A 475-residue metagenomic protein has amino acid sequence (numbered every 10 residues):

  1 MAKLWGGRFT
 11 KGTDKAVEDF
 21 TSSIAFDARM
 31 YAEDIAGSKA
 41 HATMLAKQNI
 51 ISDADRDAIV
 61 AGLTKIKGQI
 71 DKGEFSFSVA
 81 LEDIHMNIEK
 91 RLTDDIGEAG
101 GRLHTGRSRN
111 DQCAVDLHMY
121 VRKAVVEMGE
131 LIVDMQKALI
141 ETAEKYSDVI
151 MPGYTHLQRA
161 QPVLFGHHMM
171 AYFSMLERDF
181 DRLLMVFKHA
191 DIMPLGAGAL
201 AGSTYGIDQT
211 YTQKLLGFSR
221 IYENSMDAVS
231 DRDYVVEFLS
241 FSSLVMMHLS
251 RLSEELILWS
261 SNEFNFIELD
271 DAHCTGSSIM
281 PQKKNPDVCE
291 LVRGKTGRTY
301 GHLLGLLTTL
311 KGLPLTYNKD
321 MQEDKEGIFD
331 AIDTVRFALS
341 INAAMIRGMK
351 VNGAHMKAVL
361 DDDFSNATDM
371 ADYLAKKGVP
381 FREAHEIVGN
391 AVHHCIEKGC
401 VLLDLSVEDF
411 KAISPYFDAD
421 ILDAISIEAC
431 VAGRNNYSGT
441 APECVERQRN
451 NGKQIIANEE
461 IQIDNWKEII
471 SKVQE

Functional and structural regions predicted by a protein language model:
M1-G202, I207-Y211, T275-G276, D287 (+3 more regions): A helix-coil-helix interface module used to build multimeric assemblies and to scaffold catalytic/cofactor sites
M1-G37, E98-A99, M280-E475: Glycine-rich cofactor/substrate-binding loops
S38, H85, E89, V235-F238 (+2 more regions): Short runs of predominantly hydrophobic/aromatic residues within well-ordered alpha helices that form helix-helix
H41, G62-Q69, R91, D95 (+16 more regions): Generic, well-ordered alpha-helical scaffold segments in large soluble proteins
I50-I51, F75, F264-N265, P380 (+1 more regions): Conserved hydrophobic residue
H118-V125, G129, E144, P152 (+3 more regions): Charged, flexible cofactor/metal-binding loops and thiol motifs
I140, E144-S147, K188-D191, I257 (+6 more regions): Alpha-helical coiled-coil oligomerization motifs
